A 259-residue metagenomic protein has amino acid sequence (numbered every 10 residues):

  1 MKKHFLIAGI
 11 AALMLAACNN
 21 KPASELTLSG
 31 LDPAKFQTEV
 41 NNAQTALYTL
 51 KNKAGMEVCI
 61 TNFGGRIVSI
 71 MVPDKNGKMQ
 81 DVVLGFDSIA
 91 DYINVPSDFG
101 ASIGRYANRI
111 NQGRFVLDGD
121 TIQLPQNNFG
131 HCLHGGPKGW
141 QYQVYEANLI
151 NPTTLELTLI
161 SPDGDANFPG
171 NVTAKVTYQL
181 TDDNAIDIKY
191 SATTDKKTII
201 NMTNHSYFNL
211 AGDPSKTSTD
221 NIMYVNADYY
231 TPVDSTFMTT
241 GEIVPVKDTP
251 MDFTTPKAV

Functional and structural regions predicted by a protein language model:
M1-H4, N20: Positively charged n-region of N-terminal signal peptides that target proteins for export
F5-L13: Sec-dependent N-terminal signal peptides
L15-A17: C-terminal motif of bacterial Sec signal peptides marking the signal peptidase cleavage site
N19-M56, N62-V259: An exposed, glycine/acidic-rich loop-and-rim segment of catalytic or binding clefts
